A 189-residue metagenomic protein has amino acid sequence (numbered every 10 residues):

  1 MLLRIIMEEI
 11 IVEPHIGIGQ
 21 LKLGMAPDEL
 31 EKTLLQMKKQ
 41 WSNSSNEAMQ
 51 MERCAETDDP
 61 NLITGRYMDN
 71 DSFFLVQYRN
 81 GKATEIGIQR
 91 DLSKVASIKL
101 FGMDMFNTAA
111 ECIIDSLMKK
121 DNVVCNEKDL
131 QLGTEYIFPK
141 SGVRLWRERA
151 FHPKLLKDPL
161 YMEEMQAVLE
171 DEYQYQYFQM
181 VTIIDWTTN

Functional and structural regions predicted by a protein language model:
L2-D58, E85-N189: Non-cytosolic coordination micro-motifs
E56-R79: Hydrophobic/aromatic-rich structural module bridging two neighboring secondary-structure elements via a short loop
K82: Polyanion/phosphate-binding surface patch
